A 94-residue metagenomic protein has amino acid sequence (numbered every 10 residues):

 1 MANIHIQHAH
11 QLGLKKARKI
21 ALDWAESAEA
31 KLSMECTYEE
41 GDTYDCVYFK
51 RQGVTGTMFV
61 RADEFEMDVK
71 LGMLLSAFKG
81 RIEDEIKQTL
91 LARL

Functional and structural regions predicted by a protein language model:
M1-C36: Terminal, regulation- and interaction-focused segments at domain boundaries
N3, D42-C46, A62-E64: A generic structural signal for beta-strand entry/edge sites
I4-L12, Y38, C46, T57 (+1 more regions): A composition-biased, non-transmembrane "mature-region" signal
H5-Q7, A62-R93: C-terminal structural segments of small proteins and small subunits
K15, M58, S76-F78: Intrinsically disordered, low-complexity acidic/polar segments
S27-G56: Ser/Thr-rich, low-complexity intrinsically disordered terminal regions
K50, T57-F59, D68-K70: Beta-strand residues in well-ordered beta-sheet regions across diverse protein folds
